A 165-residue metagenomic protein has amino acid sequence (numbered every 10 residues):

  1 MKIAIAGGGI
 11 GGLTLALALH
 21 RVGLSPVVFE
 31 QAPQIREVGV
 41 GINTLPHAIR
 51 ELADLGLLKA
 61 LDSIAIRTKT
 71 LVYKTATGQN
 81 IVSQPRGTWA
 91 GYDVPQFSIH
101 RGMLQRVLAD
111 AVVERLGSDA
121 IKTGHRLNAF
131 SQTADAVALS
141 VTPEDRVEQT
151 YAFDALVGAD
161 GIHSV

Functional and structural regions predicted by a protein language model:
M1-G11: Beta1/beta-strand and adjacent pyrophosphate-binding region of the FAD-binding site in flavoprotein oxidoreductases
I3, H47-V165: Conserved N-terminal helical subregion
G11, Q34, H163: Conserved Rossmann-like nucleotide-cofactor binding loop
L15-L24, E51-D54, R115: A short, Lys/Arg-enriched amphipathic alpha-helix followed by its capping loop at the start of a domain
A16, E30, V157: Active-site beta-strand/loop signature of hydrolases that rely on acidic residues for catalysis
H20-V40: Glycine-rich FAD pyrophosphate-binding loop
Q34-A53: Conserved N-terminal glycine-rich FAD pyrophosphate-binding loop of Rossmann-like flavoproteins
